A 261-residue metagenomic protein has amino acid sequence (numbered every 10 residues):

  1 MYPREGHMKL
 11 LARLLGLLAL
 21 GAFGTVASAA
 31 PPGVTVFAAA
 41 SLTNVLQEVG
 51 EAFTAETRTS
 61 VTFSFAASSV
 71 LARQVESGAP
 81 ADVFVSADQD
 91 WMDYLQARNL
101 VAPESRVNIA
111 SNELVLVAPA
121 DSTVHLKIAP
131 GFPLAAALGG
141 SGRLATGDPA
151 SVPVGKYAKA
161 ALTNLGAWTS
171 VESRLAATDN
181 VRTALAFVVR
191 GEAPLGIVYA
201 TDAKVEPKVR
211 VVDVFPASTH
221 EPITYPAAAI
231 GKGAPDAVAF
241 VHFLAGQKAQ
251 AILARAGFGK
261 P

Functional and structural regions predicted by a protein language model:
M1, V26-A29: Basic/polar N-terminal segments that are highly enriched at the extreme N-terminus, encompassing both cleavable
Y2-L15: Bacterial N-terminal signal peptides that target proteins for export
R13-T25: Bacterial N-terminal signal peptides
S28-A79, S86-Q89, D93-P261: Exported/periplasmic ABC-transporter solute-binding proteins
